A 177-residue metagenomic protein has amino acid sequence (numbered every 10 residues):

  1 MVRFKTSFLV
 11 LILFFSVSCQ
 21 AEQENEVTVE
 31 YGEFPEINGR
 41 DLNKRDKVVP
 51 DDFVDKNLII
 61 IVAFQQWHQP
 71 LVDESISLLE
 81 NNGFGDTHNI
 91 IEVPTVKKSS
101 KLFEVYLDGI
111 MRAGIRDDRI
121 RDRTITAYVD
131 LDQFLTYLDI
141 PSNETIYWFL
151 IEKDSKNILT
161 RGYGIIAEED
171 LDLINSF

Functional and structural regions predicted by a protein language model:
M1-F8: Bacterial N-terminal signal peptides that target proteins for export
V17-S18: C-terminal motif of bacterial Sec signal peptides marking the signal peptidase cleavage site
E22-P50, Q69-P70: N-terminal "domain-start" segment that seeds a small globular fold
E33, S142-T145: Short, small/polar residue-rich loop motifs at catalytic or cofactor-binding pockets
D52-V72: Short active-site neighborhood of thiol/selenol oxidoreductases, capturing the structured segment around
H68-D117: Structural microenvironment flanking redox-active thiols in thiol-disulfide oxidoreductases
I91-V93, L107-S142: Short, internal strand/loop/helix patches that form the active-site neighborhood or redox-interaction surface
E144-F177: Thiol-/selenol-based redox modules, centered on thioredoxin-like and closely related oxidoreductase domains
